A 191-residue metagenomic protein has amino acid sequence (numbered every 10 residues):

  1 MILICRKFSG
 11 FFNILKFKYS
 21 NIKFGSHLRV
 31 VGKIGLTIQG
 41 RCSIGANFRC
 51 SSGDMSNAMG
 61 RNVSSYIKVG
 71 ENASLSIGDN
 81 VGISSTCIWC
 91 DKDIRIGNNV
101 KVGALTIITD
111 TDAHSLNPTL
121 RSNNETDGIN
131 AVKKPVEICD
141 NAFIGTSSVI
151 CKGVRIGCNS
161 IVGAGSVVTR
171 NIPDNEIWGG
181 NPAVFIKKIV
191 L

Functional and structural regions predicted by a protein language model:
M1-S115, C139-N141, S148-I150, C158 (+2 more regions): Domain-scale signature associated with acetyltransferase and cell-envelope carbohydrate enzymes
S64-E71, N123-V136: A short acidic, glycine-rich active-site loop that binds or catalyzes chemistry on phosphate/adenosine moieties
T111-T126: Acceptor-binding helix/loop patch of EC 2.4 sugar-transfer enzymes, predominantly nucleotide-sugar-dependent
A131-E137, F143-G145, G153: A mid-sequence, solvent-exposed acidic-amphipathic segment
F143, I161, S166-V167, N175: A generic "structured core" feature
K152-A164: Short cationic/low-complexity microdomains
R170: HATPase_c (GHKL) ATP-binding subdomain of two-component histidine kinases
